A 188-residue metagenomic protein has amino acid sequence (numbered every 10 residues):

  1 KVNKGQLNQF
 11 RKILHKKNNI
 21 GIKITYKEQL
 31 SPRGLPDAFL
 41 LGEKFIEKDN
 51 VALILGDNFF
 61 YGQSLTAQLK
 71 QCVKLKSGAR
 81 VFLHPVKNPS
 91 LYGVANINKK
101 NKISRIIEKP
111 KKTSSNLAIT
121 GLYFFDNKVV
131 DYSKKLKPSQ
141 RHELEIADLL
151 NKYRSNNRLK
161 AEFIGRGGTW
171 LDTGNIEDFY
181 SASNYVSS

Functional and structural regions predicted by a protein language model:
K1-L55, F59-A67, N175: Conserved N-terminal catalytic core of the sugar/cofactor nucleotidyltransferase
I20-K23, E47-N50, G56, L75-A79 (+4 more regions): Short coil/turn connectors at secondary-structure junctions
K27-Q29, F82, E162-I164: Conserved beta-strand termini and adjacent loop/short-helix elements that scaffold enzyme active sites in alpha/beta
S31-L35, N88-P89, K112, T169-W170: A short acidic, often aromatic-flanked loop/helix-cap motif at beta-alpha or helix-coil junctions that lines enzyme
A52, T66, K70-V73, K102-S188: Catalytic-core segments of class I nucleotidyltransferases/pyrophosphorylases that form NMP-activated intermediates
L53-G56, F82-P85, G165: Short beta-strand segments
G62-S90: Conserved donor-nucleotide/metal-binding helix-loop-beta segment in metal-dependent transferases, i.e., the alpha-helix
A95-I97: A structural signal for short hydrophobic beta-strand segments in well-ordered beta-sheet cores
